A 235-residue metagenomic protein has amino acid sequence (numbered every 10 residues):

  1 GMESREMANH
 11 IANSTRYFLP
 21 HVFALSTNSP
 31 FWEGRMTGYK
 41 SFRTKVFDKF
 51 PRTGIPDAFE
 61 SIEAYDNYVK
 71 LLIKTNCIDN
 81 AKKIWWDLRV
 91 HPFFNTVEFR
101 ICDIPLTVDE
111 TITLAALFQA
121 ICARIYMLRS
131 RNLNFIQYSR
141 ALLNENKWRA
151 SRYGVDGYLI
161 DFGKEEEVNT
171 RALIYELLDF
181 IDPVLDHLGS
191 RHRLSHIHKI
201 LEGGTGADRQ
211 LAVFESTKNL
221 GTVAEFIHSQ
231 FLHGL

Functional and structural regions predicted by a protein language model:
G1-E3, T27-N28, F93, C102-I104: An acidic- and aromatic-residue-enriched active-site/binding cleft used to recognize and process polar
G1-F23, L106-Q119: Helical (often loop-to-helix) elements that flank the catalytic cores of nucleotide-handling enzymes
H10-E63: Metal-dependent DNA replication initiation modules
T44-L235: C-terminal accessory/tail domains of diverse enzymes
